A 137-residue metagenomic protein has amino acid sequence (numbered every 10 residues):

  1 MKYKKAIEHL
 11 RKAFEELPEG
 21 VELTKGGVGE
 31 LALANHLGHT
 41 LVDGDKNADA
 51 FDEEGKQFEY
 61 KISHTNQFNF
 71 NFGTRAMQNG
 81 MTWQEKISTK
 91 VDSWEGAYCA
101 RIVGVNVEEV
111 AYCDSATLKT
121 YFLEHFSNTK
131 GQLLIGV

Functional and structural regions predicted by a protein language model:
M1-V137: Nucleic-acid endonuclease domains
